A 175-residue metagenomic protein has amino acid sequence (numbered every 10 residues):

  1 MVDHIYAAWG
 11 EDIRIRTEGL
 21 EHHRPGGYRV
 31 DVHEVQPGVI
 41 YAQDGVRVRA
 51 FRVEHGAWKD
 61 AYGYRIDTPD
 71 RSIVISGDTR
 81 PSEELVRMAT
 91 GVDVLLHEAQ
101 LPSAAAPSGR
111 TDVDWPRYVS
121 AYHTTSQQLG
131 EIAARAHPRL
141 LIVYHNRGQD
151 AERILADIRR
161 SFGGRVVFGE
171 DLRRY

Functional and structural regions predicted by a protein language model:
M1-I73, L155-Y175: Binuclear metal-dependent hydrolase catalytic cores
Y62-G63, P69-V74, R80-R173: Cap/insert and terminal regions of metallo-dependent hydrolase folds
